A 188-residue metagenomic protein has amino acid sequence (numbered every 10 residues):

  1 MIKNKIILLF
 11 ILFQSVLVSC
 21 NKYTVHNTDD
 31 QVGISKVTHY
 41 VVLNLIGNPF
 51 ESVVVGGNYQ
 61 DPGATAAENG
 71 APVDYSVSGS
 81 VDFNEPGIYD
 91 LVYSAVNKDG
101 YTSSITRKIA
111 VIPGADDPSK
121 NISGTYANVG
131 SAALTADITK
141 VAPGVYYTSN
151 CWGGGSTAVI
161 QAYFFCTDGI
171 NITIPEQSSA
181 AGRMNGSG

Functional and structural regions predicted by a protein language model:
M1-K3: N-terminal secretory signal peptides that target proteins for export/translocation
I6-Q14: Sec-dependent N-terminal signal peptides
V16-S19: C-terminal motif of bacterial Sec signal peptides marking the signal peptidase cleavage site
N21-T24, V37-N69, L134: Solvent-exposed, low-complexity, repeat-rich "mucin-like" stalks and linkers
H26-G33: Membrane-proximal, proline-rich intrinsically disordered regions
K36-T38, D74, K108-K120, A142: Extracellular/lumenal mature domains of secreted and surface-exposed proteins
N69-R107, V111-I112: Serine/threonine-rich, repeat-prone extracellular segments and beta-strand-based repeat modules of secreted/surface
A115-G188: Ser/Thr/Gly/Pro-rich, low-complexity flexible regions
